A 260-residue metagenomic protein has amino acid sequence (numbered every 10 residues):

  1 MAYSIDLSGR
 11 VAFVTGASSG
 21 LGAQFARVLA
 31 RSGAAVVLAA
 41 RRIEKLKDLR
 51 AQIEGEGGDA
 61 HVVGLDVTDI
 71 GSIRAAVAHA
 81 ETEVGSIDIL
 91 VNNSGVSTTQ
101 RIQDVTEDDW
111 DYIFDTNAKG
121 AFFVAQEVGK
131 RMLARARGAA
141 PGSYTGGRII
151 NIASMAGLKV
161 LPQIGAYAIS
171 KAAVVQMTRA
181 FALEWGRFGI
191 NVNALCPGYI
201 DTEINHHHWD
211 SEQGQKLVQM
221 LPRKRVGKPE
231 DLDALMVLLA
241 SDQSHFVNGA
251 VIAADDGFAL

Functional and structural regions predicted by a protein language model:
V11, S18-S19: Conserved glycine-rich cofactor-binding loop
V84, R225-A254, A259: C-terminal substrate-recognition "lid" of short-chain dehydrogenase/reductases
R101-I102, D109-F114, L217: Substrate-binding pocket helix/loop in short-chain dehydrogenase/reductase
A125, S170, T178: Active-site helix of classical SDR
K130, L183-E184, H245: Alpha-helical segment proximal to the catalytic Tyr-Lys
S154: Residue(s) in the substrate-gating loop at a strand-loop-helix junction that position the organic substrate next
G186-N191, V247-G249: Short, small/polar-rich loop/turn modules that mediate ligand/substrate recognition or access, typified
